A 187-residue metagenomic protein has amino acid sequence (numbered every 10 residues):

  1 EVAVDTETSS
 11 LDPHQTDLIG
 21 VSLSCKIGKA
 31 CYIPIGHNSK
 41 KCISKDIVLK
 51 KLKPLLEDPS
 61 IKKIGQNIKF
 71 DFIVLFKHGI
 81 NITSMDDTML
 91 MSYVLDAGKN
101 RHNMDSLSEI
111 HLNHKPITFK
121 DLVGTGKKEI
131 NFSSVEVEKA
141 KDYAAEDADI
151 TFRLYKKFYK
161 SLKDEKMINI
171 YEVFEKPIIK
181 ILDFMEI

Functional and structural regions predicted by a protein language model:
E1-I110: Conserved RNase H-like, two-metal-ion catalytic cores of nucleic-acid enzymes
I82-T83, I117-I187: Mixed-charge, glycine-rich, non-catalytic linkers/tails in nucleic-acid processing enzymes
N113-H114: Glycine-rich, acidic and aromatic/proline-enriched surface loops and short helix-turn segments that act as binding
